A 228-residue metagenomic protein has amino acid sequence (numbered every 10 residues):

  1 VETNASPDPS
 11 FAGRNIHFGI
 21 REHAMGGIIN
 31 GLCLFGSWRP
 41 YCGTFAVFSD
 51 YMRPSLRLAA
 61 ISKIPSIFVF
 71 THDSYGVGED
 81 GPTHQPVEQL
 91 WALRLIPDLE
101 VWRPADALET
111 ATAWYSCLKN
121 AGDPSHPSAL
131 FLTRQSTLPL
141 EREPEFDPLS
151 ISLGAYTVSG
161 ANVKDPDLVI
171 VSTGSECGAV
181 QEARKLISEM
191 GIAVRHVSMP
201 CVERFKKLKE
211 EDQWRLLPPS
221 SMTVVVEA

Functional and structural regions predicted by a protein language model:
V1-L138, K209, W214-L217: Thiamine diphosphate
G76-P82, N120-A228: Thiamine diphosphate
